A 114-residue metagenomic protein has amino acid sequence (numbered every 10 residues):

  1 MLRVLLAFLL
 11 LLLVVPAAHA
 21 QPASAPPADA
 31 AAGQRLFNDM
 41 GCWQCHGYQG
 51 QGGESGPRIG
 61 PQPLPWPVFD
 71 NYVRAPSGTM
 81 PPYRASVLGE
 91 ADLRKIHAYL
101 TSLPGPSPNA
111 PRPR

Functional and structural regions predicted by a protein language model:
V4-P16: Bacterial N-terminal signal peptides
V14-N38, G53, G105-R114: Electrostatic cytochrome c docking/interface patches
A28, A32, V68, A91 (+1 more regions): Extracytoplasmic/secreted proteins, especially bacterial periplasmic and envelope-associated proteins
A30-N38, Q44, Y48-S86: Gly/Gly-Pro-rich "capping" loops immediately C-terminal to redox-active cysteine motifs in periplasmic/lumenal
S86-R114: C-terminal capping alpha-helices of c-type cytochrome domains
